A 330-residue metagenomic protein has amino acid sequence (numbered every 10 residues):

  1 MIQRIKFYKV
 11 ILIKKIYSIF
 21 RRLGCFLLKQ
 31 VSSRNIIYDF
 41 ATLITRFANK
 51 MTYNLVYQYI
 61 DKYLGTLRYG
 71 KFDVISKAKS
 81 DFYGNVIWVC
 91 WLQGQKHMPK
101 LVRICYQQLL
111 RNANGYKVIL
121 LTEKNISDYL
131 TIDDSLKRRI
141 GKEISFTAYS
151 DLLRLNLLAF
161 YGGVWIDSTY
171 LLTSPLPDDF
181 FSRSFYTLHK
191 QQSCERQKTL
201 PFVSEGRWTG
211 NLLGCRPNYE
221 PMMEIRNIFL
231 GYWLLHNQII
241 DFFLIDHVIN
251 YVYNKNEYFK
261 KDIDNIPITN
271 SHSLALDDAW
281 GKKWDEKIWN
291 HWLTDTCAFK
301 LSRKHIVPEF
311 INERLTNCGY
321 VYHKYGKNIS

Functional and structural regions predicted by a protein language model:
M1-S150, Y170-S330: Glycosyltransferase-associated regions of secretory-pathway enzymes, highlighting luminal stem/catalytic domains
D151-Y161: Small-residue hinge/turn detector
Y161, I166-D167: Active-site acidic Asp-centered loop
